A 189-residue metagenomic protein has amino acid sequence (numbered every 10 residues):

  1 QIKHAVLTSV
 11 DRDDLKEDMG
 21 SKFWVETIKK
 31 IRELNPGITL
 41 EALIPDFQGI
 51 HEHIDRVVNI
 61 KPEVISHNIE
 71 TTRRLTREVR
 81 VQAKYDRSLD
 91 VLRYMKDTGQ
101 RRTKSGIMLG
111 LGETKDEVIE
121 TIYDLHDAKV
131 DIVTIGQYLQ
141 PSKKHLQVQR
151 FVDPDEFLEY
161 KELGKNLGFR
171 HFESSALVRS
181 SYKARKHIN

Functional and structural regions predicted by a protein language model:
Q1-V6: Conserved alpha-helical substructure of the radical SAM core
L7, A42, S105-I107: Structural beta-sheet core signal
T8-V25, G112-E117: Conserved glycine-rich "GG(E/T)P / GGGxP" loop and the immediately following alpha-helix in the radical SAM core
S9-D18, R73-R80, S142-K144: Glycine-rich, proline-tolerant flexible connector loops at the mouths of alpha/beta enzymes
V10-R12, P45, I69-T72, Q137-Y138 (+1 more regions): Short, ordered loop/turn segments at secondary-structure junctions
E26-I38, E52, V58-K61, A83-N189: Auxiliary Fe-S-binding modules of radical SAM enzymes
Q48, I65-Y85, V91: Acidic/histidine-rich catalytic cores of soluble enzymes
